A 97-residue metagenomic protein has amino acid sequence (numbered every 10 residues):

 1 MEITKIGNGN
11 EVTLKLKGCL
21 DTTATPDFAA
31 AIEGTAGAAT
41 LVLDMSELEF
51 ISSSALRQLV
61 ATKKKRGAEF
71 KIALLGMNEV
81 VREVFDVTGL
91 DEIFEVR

Functional and structural regions predicted by a protein language model:
E2-F28, F50: STAS-typified acidic loop motif
T22-I93: Amphipathic alpha-helical interaction surfaces in cytosolic regulatory modules
E95-R97: Short acidic-hydrophobic, aromatic-tinged amphipathic segments that line or gate anion-handling sites
